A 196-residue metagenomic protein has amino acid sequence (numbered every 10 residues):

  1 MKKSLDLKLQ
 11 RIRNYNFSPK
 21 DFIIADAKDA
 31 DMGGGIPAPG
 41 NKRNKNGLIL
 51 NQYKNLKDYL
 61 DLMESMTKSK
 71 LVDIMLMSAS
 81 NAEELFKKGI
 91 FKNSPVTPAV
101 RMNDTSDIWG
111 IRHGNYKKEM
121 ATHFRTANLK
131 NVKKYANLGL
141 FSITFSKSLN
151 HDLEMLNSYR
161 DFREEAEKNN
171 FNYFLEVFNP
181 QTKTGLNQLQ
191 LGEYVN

Functional and structural regions predicted by a protein language model:
M1-N150: Alpha/beta catalytic barrel-like cores
N137-S148, M155-N196: Conserved anion-binding
